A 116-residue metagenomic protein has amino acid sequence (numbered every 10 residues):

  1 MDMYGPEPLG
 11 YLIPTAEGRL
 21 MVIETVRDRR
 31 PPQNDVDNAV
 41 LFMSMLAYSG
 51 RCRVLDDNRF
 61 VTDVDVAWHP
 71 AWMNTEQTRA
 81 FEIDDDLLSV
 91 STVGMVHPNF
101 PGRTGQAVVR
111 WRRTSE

Functional and structural regions predicted by a protein language model:
M1-A47, V54-E116: Lipid interaction determinants
